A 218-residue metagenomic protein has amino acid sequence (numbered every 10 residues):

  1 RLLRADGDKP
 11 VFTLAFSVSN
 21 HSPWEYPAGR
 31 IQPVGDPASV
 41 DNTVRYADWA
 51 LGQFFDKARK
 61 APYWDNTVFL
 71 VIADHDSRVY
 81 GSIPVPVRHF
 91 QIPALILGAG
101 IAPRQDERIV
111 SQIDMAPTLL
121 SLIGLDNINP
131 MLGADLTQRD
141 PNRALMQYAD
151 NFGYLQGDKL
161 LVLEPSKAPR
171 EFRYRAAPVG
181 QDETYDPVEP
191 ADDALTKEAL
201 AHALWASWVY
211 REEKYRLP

Functional and structural regions predicted by a protein language model:
R1-P218: Solvent-exposed soluble domains appended to multi-pass membrane proteins
